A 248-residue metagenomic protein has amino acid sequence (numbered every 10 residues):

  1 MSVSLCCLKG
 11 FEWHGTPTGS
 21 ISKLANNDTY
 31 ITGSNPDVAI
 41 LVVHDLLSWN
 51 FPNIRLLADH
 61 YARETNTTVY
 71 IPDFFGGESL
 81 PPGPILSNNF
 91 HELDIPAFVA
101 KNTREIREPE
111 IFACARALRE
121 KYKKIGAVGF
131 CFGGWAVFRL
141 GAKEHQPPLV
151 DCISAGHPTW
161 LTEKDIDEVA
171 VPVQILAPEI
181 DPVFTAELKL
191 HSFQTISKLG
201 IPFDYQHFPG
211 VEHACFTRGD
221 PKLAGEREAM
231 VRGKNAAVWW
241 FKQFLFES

Functional and structural regions predicted by a protein language model:
M1-S248: N-terminal cap/leader regions of alpha/beta-hydrolase-fold enzymes, predominantly small-molecule hydrolases
